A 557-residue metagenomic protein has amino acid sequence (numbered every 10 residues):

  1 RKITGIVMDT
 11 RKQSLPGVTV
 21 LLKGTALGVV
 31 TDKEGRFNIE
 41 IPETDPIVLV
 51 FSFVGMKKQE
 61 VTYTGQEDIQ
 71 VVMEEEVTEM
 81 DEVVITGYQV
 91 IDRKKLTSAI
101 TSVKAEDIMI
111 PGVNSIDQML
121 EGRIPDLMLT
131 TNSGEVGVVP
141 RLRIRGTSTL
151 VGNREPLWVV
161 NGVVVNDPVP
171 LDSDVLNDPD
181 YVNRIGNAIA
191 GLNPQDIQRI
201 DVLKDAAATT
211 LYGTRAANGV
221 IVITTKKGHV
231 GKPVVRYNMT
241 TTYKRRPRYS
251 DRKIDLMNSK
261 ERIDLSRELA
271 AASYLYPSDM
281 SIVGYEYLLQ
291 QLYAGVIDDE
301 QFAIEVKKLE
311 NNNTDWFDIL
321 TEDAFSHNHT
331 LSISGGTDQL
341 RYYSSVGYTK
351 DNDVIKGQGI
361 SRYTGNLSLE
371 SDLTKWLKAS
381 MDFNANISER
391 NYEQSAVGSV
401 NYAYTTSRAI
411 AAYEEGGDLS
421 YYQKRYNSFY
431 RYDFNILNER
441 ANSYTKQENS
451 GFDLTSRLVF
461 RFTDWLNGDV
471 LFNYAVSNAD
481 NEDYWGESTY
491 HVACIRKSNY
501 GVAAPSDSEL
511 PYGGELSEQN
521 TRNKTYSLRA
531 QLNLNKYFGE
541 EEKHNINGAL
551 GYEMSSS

Functional and structural regions predicted by a protein language model:
R1-N366, L373, K378-S380: Short, small/polar-rich motifs associated with maturation and membrane association, primarily at protein termini
R154-E155, V160, L171, H229-N312 (+5 more regions): Surface-exposed loop/interface segments of Gram-negative outer-membrane beta-barrel transport/assembly proteins
